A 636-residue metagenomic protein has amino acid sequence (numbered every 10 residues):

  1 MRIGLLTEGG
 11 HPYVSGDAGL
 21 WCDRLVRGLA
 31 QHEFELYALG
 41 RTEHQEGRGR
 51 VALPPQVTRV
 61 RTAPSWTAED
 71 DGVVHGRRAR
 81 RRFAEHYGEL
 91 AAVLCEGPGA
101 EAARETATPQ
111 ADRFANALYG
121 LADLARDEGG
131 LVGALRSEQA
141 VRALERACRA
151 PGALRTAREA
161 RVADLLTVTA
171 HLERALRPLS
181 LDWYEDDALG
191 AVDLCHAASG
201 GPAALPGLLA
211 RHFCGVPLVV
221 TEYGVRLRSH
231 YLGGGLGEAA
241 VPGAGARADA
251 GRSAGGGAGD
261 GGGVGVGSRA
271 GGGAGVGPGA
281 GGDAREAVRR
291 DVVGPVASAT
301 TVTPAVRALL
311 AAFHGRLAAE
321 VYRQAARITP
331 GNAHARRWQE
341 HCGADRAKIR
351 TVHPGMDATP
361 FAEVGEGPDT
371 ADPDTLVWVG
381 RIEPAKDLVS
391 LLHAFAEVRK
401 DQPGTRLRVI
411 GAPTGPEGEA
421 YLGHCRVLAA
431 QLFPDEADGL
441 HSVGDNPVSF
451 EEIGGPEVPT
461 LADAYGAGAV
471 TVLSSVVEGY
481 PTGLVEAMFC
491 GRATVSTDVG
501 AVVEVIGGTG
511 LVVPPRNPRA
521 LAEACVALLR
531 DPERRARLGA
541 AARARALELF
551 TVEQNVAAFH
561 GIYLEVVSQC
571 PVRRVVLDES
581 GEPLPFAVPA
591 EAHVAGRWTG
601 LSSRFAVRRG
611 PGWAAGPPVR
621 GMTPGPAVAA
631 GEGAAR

Functional and structural regions predicted by a protein language model:
R149, A153-S180, R252, A297-T303 (+2 more regions): Donor nucleotide-sugar binding/catalytic pocket of nucleotide-sugar-dependent glycosyltransferases
V296-P304, A420-P459: Nucleotide-activated donor-binding/catalytic signature segment of Leloir-type glycosyltransferases, i.e., the conserved
Y322, I453-G454, P459-G468: Short alpha-helical donor nucleotide-sugar binding micro-motif in glycosyltransferases
T359-P360, G365-R399, R406-P413: Conserved donor-binding/catalytic core segment of Leloir-type glycosyltransferases
V476: Aromatic "clamp/platform" in nucleotide-sugar-dependent glycosyltransferases that forms part of the donor/acceptor
G491-S496: Short hydrophobic beta-strand element within catalytic cores of glycosyltransferases and related nucleotide-activated
L511-P518, A527-E533: Conserved acidic donor-binding segment of nucleotide-sugar-dependent glycosyltransferases
A520, R534-L549, N555-E565, V575-E579: A short, well-ordered alpha-helix in the C-terminal region of glycosyltransferases
